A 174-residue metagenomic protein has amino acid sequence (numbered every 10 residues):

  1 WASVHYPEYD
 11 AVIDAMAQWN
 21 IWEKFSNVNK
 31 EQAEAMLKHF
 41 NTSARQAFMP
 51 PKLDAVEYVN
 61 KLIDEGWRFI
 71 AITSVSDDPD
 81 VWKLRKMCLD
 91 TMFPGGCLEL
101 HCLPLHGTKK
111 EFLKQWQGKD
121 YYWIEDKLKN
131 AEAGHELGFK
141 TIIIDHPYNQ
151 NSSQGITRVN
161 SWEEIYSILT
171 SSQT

Functional and structural regions predicted by a protein language model:
W1-K30: Active-site neighborhood of HAD-like aspartate-dependent phosphohydrolases
I21, E31-S43, K109-I124, T141: Long, low-complexity, intrinsically disordered polar/charged segments
Q32-E34, K38-A71, D78-K83: Short, acidic loop-to-helix structural element flanking the phosphoryl-transfer center in phosphate-processing enzymes
S74-Y122, L128-E132: Substrate-recognition "cap/lid" segment bordering the active-site pocket of phosphatases
E111-Q117, Y121, K127-T174: Asp-based, Mg2+/Mn2+-dependent phosphohydrolase catalytic module
